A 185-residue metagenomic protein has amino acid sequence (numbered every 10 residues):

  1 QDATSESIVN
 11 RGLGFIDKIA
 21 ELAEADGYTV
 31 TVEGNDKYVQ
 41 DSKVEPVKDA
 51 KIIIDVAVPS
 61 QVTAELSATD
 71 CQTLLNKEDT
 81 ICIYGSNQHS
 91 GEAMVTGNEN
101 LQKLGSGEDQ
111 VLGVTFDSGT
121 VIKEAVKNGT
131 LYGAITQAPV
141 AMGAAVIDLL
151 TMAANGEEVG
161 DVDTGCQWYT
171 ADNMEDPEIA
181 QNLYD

Functional and structural regions predicted by a protein language model:
Q1-D185: A residue-level marker of the well-folded mature domains of exported/periplasmic proteins
